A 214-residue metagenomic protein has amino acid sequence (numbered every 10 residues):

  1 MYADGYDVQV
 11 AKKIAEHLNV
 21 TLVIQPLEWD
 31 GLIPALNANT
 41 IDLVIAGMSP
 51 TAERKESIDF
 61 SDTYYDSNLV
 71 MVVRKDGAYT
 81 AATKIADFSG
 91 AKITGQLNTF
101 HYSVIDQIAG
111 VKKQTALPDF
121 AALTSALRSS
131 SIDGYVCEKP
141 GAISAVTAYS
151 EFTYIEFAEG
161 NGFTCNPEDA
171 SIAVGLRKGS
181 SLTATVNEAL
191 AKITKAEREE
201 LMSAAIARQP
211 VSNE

Functional and structural regions predicted by a protein language model:
M1, A11-T21, N98-F120, T124 (+1 more regions): Ligand-binding cleft/hinge of the Venus flytrap
M1-M48: Extracytoplasmic small-molecule ligand-binding "clamshell" domains of the periplasmic binding protein/Venus flytrap
Y6-V8, V23-P34, T80, T115-S129: Short helix-initiation/N-cap motifs at beta->coil->alpha
N19-T21, A38-A46, A91, R128-G141 (+1 more regions): Alpha-to-beta junction loops
G31, M48-S57, V104-Q107, D133-E168: A ligand-binding cleft/hinge motif common to bilobed small-molecule-binding domains
D66-V73, A148-L190, R208-E214: Periplasmic-binding protein-like
R74-K92: Flexible hinge/capping segments at coil-to-helix
F100-L117, Y154-A158, N187-E214: Ligand-binding clefts/hinges and TM-proximal coupling segments of bilobed small-molecule sensing domains
